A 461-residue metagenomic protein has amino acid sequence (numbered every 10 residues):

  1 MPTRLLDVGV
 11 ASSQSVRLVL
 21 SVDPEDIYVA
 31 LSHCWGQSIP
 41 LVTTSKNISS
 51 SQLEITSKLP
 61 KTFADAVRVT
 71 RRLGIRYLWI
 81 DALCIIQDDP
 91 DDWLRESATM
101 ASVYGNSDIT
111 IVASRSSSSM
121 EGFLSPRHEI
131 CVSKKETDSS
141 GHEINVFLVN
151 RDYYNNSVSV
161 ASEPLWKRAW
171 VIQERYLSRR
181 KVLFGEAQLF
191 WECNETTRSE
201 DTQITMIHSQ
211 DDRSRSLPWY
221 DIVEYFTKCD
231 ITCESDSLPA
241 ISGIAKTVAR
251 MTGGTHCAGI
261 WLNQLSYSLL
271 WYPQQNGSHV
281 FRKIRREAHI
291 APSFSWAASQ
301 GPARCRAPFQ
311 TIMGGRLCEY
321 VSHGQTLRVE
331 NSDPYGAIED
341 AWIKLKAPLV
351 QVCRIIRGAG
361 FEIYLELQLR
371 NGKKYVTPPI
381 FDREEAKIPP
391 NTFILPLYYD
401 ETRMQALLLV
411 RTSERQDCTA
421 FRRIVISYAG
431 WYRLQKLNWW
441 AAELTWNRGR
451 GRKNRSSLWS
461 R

Functional and structural regions predicted by a protein language model:
M1-L73, I85-R461: Feature captures the RNA virus RNA-dependent RNA polymerase
R76: Short acidic/polar active-site loop segments enriched in Thr and Asp
I80: Conserved functional hotspot residues or short segments at active or partner-binding sites across diverse domains
